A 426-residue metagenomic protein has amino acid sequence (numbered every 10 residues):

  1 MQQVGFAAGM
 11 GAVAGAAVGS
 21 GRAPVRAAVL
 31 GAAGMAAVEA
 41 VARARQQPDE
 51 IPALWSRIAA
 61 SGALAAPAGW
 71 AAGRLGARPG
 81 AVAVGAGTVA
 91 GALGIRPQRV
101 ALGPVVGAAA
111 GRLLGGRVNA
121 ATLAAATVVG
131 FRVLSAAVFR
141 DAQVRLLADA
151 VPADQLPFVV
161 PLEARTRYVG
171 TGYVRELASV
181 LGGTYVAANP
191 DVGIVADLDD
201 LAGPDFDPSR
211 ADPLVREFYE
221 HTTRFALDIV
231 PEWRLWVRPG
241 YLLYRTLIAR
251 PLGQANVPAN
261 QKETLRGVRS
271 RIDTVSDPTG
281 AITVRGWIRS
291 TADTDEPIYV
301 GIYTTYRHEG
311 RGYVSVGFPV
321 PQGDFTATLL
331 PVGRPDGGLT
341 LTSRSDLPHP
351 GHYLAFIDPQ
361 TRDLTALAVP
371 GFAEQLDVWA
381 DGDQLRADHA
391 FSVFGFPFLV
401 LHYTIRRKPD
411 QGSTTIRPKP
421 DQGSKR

Functional and structural regions predicted by a protein language model:
M1-D154, S413-R426: Short amphipathic, positively biased membrane-proximal segments that drive organelle/inner-membrane targeting
A7, V275, G301-Y303, K408 (+2 more regions): Compositionally biased, intrinsically disordered low-complexity segments
S56, A60-S61, A136-V393, P397 (+1 more regions): Soluble ligand-binding/transfer domains with enclosed cavities or grooves
T404-Q411: Short beta-strand-to-coil "C-cap" segments at the C-terminal boundary of structured domains/repeats, marking
